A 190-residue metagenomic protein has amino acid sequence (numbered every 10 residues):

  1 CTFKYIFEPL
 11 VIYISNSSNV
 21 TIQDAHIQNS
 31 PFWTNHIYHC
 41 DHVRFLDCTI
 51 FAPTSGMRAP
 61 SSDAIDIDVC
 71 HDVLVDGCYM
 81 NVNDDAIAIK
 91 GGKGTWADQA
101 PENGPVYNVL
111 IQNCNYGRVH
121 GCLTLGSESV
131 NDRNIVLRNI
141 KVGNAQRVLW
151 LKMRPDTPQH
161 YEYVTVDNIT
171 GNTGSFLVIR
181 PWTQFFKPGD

Functional and structural regions predicted by a protein language model:
C1-D190: Extracellular/periplasmic carbohydrate-active domains that bind, remodel, or depolymerize complex polysaccharides
